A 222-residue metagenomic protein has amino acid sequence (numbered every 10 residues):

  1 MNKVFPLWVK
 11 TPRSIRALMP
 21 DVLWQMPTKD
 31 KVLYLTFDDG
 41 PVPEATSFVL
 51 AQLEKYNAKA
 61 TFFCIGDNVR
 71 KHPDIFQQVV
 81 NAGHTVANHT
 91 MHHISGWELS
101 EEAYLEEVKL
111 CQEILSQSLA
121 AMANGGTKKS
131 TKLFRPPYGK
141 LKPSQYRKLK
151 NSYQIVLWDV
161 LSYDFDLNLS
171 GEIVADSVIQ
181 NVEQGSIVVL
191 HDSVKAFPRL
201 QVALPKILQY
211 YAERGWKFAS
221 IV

Functional and structural regions predicted by a protein language model:
F5-W97, A103, L110, I114 (+2 more regions): Active-site beta->alpha N-cap acidic-glycine motif
D38, L53, F62, V86 (+4 more regions): Divalent metal-coordination and catalytic microenvironments
F48-A51, D74-N81, E106, L110-E113 (+5 more regions): Alpha-helical scaffolding segments of alpha/beta enzyme cores, especially the outer helices of TIM-barrel or partial
G66-V69, H92-S95, K140, L161-D164 (+1 more regions): Short histidine/acidic/glycine/proline-rich micro-motifs that form metal- and phosphate-coordinating active-site loops
N88-T90, V156-V160, I187-D192: Short beta-strands and strand-loop turn motifs
Q112-E113, Q117-V156: Domain-start "cap" segments at the beginnings of catalytic or binding domains
K140-Q180, G215-V222: His/Asp/Glu-enriched short active-site or ligand-binding loop at hydrolase and phosphoryl-transfer sites
V182-K195, R199-V222: Catalytic grooves of carbohydrate-active enzymes
